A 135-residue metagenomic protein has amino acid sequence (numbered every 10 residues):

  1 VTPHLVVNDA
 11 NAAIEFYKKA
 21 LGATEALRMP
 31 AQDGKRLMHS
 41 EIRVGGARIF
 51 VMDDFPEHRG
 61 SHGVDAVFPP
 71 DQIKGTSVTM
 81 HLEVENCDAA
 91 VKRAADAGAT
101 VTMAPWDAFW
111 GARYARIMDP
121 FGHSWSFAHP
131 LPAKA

Functional and structural regions predicted by a protein language model:
V1-H4, I14-P120, F127-A135: Vicinal oxygen chelate
V7-D9: Conserved beta-strand-loop-alpha-helix junction that forms the acyl-donor binding cleft
